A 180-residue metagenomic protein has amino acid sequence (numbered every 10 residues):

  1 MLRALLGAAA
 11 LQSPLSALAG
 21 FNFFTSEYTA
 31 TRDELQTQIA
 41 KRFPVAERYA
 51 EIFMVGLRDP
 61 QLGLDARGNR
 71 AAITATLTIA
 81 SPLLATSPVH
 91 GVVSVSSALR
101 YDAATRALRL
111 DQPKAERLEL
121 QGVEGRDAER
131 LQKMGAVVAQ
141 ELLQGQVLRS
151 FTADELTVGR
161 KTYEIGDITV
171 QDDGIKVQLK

Functional and structural regions predicted by a protein language model:
M1-L6: N-terminal export leaders
G7, A17-L18: Cleavable N-terminal signal peptides
S13-P14: N-terminal signal peptide c-region/cleavage motif recognized by signal peptidases
L18-K180: Extracellular/lumenal and peripheral-membrane lipid-interaction modules
